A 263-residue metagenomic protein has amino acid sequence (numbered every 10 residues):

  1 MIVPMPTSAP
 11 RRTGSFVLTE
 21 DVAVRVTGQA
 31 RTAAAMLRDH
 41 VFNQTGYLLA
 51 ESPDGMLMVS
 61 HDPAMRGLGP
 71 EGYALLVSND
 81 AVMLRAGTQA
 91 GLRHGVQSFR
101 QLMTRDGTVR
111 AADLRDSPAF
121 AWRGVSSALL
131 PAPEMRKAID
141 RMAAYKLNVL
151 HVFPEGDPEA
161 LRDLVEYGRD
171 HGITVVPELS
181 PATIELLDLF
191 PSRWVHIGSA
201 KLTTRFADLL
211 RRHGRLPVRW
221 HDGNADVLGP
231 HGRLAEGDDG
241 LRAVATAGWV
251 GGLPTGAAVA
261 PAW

Functional and structural regions predicted by a protein language model:
M1-D116, R193, R219-G229: Acidic, contiguous N-terminal accessory segments
M36, H40, R141, Y167 (+1 more regions): Amphipathic alpha-helical segments that form well-ordered structural scaffolds and often line/cohere around active
D39-A50, K146-L147, G172, A207-R219 (+1 more regions): Structural alpha-beta junctions
P70-A182, S192: Feature activates predominantly on carbohydrate-active enzymes
A128-L130, E155, E178-A182, A200-L202 (+3 more regions): Active-site beta-loop-alpha junctions enriched in small/polar residues
A182-A225: Active-site neighborhood of glycoside hydrolase catalytic domains
G229-W263: Flexible, acidic glycine-rich loops studded with aromatic residues
